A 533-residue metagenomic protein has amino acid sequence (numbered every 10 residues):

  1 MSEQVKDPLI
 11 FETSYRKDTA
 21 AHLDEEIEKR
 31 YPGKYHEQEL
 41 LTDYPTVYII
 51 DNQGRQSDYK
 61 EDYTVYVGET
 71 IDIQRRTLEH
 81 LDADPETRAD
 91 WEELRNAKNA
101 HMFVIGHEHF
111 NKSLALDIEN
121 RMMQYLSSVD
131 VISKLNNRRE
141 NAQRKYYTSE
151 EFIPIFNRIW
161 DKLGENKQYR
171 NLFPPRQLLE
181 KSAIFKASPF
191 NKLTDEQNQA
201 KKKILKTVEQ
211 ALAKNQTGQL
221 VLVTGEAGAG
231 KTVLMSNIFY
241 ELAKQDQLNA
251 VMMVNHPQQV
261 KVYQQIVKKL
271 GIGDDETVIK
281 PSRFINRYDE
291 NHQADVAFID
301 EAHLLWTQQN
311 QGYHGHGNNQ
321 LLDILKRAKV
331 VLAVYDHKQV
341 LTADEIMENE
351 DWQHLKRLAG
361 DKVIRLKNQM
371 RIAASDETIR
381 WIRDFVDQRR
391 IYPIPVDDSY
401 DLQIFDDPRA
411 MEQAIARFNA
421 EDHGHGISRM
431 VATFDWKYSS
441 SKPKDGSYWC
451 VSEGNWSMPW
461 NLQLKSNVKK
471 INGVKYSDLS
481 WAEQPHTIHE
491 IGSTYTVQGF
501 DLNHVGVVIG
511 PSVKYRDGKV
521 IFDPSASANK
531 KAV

Functional and structural regions predicted by a protein language model:
M1-R75, E79, S113: GIY-YIG nuclease catalytic motif and its immediate N-terminal context
Y15-K17, H22, A229, G271-D274 (+4 more regions): Core RecA-like ATPase module of SF1/SF2 helicases and allied nucleic-acid translocases
I73-M123: Conserved short loop/helix modules at catalytic or binding sites in compact beta-alpha or helix-hairpin-helix contexts
P189-Q219: N-terminal pre-P-loop "Q-motif" helix
L220-V233: Walker A/P-loop nucleotide-binding motif
L234, I238: Hydrophobic positions on the alpha1 helix immediately C-terminal to the Walker A/P-loop
K269-R327, H489-G492: Conserved RecA-like ASCE ATPase "motif II neighborhood" in helicase/translocase motors
F298-R365, M370: Signature of the SF2 helicase/ATPase Hel1-core->accessory helical subdomain module
